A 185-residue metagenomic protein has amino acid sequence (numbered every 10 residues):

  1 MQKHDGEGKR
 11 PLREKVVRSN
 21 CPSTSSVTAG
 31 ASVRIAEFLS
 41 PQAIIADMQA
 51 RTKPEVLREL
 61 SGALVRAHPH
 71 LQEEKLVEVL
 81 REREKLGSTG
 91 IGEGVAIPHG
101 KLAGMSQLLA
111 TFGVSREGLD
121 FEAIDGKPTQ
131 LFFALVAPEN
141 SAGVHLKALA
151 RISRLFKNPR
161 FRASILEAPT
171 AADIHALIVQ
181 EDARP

Functional and structural regions predicted by a protein language model:
Q2-P185: Cytosolic covalent-transfer regions centered on His/Cys nucleophiles that carry phosphoryl or persulfide groups
